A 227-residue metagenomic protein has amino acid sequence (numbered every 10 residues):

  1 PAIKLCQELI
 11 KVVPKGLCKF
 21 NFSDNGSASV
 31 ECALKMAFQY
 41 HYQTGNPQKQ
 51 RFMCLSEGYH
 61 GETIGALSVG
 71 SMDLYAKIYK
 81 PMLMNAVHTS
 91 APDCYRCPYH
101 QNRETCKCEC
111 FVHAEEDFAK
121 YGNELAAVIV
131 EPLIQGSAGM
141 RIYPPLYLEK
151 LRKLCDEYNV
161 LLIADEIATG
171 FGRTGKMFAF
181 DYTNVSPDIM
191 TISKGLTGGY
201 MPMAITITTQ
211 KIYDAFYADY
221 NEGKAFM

Functional and structural regions predicted by a protein language model:
P1-M227: Conserved N-terminal phosphate-binding loop of PLP-dependent enzymes in the Aspartate aminotransferase
